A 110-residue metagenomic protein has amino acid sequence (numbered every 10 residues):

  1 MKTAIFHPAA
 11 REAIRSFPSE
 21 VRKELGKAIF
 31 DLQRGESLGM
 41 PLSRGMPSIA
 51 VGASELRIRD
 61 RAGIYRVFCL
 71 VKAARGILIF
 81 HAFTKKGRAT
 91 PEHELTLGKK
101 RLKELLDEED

Functional and structural regions predicted by a protein language model:
M1-I64, A73-I77, T84-D110: Basic, Lys/Arg-enriched alpha-helical interface segments
V67: Portal/gating segments that form or line small-molecule/metal binding sites
L70: Catalytic DNA-binding helix-loop module of base-excision-repair DNA glycosylases/AP lyases
